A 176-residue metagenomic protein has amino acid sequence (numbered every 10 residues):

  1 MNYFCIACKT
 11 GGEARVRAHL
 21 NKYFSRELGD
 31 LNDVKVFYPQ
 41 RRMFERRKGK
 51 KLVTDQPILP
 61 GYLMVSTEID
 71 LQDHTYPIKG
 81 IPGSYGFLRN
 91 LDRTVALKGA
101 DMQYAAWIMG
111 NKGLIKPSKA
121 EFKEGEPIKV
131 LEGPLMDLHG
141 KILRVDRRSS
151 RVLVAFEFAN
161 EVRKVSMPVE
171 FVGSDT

Functional and structural regions predicted by a protein language model:
M1-P127, R144, L153-T176: Acidic-enriched and Gly/Ser
L59, L131-H139: Short coil-to-beta-strand transition motifs
G133-L135, V145-S150: Short, conserved beta-turn/loop elements at beta-strand boundaries and strand-helix junctions
